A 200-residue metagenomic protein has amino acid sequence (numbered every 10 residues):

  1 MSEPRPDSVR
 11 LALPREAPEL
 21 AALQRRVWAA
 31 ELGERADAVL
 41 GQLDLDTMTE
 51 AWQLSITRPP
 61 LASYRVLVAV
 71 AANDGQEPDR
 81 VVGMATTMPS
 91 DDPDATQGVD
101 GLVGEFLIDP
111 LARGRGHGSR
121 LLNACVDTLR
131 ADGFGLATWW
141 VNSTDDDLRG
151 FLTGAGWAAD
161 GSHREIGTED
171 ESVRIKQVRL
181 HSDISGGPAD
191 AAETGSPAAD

Functional and structural regions predicted by a protein language model:
E3, D7, L11-R15, A21-L111 (+5 more regions): Acetyl-CoA-dependent GNAT
E19, L102, L136, D147: Amphipathic alpha-helical recognition patches that constitute DNA-binding helices
E31, R115, D132-G135: Short coil/turn segments at alpha/beta junctions that flank glycine-rich nucleotide-binding fingerprints
D109-L111, R115, S143-T144: Active-site acidic-Proline motif in GNAT/NAT acetyltransferases
L121, D145-L148: Conserved short alpha-helix immediately C-terminal to the canonical SAM/SAH-binding motif I of Rossmann-like
L129-V141: Conserved GNAT acetyl-CoA-binding A-motif
T138-V141, T153-K176: Conserved catalytic-core motifs of GNAT/GCN5-like acyltransferases
